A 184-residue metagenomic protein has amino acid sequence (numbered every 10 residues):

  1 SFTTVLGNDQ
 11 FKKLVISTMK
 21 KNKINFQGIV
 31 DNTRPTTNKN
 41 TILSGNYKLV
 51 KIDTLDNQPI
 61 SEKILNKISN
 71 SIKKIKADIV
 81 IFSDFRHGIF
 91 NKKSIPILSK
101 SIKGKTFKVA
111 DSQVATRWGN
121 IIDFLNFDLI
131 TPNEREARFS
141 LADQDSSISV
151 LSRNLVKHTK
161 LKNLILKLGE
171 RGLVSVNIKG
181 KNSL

Functional and structural regions predicted by a protein language model:
S1-N38, E62, N66: Substrate-binding N-lobe of the ribokinase-like
F2, M19, N40, V80-S83 (+1 more regions): Buried hydrophobic positions in well-ordered alpha/beta secondary-structure cores of metabolic enzymes
T4-N8, K13, K23, Q27 (+5 more regions): RNA-binding accessory domains that recognize and position tRNA/RNA substrates
G28-R34, T41-I75: Conserved phosphate-binding/catalytic loop of the ribokinase/pfkB sugar-kinase fold
N38, Y47, R171-L173: Change "...and in nucleic-acid phosphodiester-cleaving endonucleases..." to "...and in nucleic-acid processing enzymes
K74-K76, L125-N126: Alpha-helix C-terminal capping/helix-to-coil transition sites in glycosyltransferase folds
I75-N91: Short acidic, glycine-rich surface-loop motifs adjacent to enzyme active sites
K92-L184: Conserved phosphate/ATP/ADP-binding segment of small-molecule kinases
